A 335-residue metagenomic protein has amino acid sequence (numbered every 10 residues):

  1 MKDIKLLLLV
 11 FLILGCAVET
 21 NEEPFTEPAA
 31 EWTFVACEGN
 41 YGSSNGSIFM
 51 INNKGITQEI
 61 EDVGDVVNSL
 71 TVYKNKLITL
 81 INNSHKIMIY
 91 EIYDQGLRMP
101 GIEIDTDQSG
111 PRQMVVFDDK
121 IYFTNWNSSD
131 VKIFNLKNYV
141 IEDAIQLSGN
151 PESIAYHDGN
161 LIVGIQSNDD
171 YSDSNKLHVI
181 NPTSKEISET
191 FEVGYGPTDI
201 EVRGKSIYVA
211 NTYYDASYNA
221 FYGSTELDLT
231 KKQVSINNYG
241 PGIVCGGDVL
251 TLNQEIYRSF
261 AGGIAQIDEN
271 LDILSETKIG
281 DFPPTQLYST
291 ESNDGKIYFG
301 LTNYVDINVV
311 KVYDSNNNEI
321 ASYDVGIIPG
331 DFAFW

Functional and structural regions predicted by a protein language model:
M1-E38: Bacterial Sec-dependent N-terminal signal peptides
E22, G64-N75, S109-V116, G149-D158 (+4 more regions): Repeated scaffold domains used in trafficking and secretory/extracellular systems, primarily beta-propellers
F34-A36, T79, F123, V163-G164 (+3 more regions): Residue position within the beta-strands of beta-propeller blades
N40-S44, N82-N83, T124-S128, N168-N175 (+3 more regions): Short, solvent-exposed loop/turn segments at conserved positions within beta-propeller repeat blades
N53-D62, G96-D105, V140-I145, E186-E192 (+3 more regions): A short beta-strand motif characteristic of beta-propeller blades
Q58-V116: Blade-loop segments of beta-propeller domains
G149-T230, V234-I236: Solenoidal tandem-repeat scaffolds enriched in leucines and small polar residues
K311, S315-W335: Blade-level signature of beta-propeller repeat domains, shared across WD40, Kelch, NHL, RCC1 and BNR/Asp-box propellers
